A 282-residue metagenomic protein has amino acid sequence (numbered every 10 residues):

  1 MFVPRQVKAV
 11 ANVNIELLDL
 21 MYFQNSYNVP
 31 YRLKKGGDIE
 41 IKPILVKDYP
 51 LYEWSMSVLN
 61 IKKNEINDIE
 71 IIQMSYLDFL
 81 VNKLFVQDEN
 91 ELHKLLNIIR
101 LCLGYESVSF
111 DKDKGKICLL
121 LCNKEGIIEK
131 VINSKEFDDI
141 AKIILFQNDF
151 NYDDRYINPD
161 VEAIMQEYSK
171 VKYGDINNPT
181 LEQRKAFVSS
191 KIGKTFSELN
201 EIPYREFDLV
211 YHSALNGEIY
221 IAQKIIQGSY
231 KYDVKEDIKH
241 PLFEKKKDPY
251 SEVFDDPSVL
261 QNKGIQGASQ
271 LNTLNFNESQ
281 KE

Functional and structural regions predicted by a protein language model:
M1-S75, S134-Q227, E282: An amphipathic, hydrophobic-aromatic interaction surface with interspersed Lys/Arg that forms lipid/phosphate-bearing
R32-L33, R100, L260-K263: Compositionally biased, low-complexity repeat tracts
D38-I39, E106, I117, Y230 (+1 more regions): Compositionally biased, intrinsically disordered low-complexity regions
E70-Q73, F85-L92, E129-F137, N200 (+3 more regions): Intrinsic-disorder-associated interaction segments
F79-N148: Long, mid-chain structured domain cores
E201-A268: Accessory, usually C-terminal, subdomains that scaffold auxiliary metal cofactors
N277-K281: Accessory, solvent-exposed terminal regions and/or long lumenal/extracellular loops of proteins
